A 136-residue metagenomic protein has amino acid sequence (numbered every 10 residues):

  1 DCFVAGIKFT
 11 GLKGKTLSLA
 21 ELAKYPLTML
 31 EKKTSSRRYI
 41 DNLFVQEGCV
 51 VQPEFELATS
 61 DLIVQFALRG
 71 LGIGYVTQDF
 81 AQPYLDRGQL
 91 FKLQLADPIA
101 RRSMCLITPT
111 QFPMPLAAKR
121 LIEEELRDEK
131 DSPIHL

Functional and structural regions predicted by a protein language model:
D1, A5-G6, K13-T16, N42 (+2 more regions): Short beta-strand-centered segments that line the small-molecule binding cleft or hinge of alpha/beta clamshell
D1, G11, S18-A20, V45 (+2 more regions): Short secondary-structure boundary/capping segments
D1-F3, K8-F9, L19, Y25-L27 (+2 more regions): Small-molecule pocket liners
I7-K8, K33, Q78-F80, A96-D97 (+2 more regions): Short secondary-structure boundary segments
G11-K13, P26-E47, M114-L116, I122-E123 (+2 more regions): Secondary-structure junction motif
S36-L93: Hydrophobic hinge/microswitch elements
F91-I134: A late-sequence structural motif
